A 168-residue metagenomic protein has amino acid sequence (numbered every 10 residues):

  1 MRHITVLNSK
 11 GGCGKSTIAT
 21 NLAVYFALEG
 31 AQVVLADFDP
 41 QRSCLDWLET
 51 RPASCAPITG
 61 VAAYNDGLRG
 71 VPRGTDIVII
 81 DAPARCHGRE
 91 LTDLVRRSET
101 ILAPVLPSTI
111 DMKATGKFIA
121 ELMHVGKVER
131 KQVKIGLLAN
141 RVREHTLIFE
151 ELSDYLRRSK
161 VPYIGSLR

Functional and structural regions predicted by a protein language model:
H3-C13, T20-R96: P-loop/Walker-type NTP enzyme "switch/lid" segment
L35, I80, A103, L137-A139: Structural beta-sheet core signal
P40-R42, T109-I110, V142-H145: Conserved nucleotide-binding/hydrolysis micro-motifs of P-loop NTPases
R89-T109: Inter-motif core of Ras-like GTPase G domains
K113-V133, N140: Conserved C-terminal guanine-recognition region of P-loop GTPase G domains, centered on the G4
R143-T146, D154-R168: Beta-strand-loop-alpha "switch" segments that mediate conformational coupling across diverse proteins
